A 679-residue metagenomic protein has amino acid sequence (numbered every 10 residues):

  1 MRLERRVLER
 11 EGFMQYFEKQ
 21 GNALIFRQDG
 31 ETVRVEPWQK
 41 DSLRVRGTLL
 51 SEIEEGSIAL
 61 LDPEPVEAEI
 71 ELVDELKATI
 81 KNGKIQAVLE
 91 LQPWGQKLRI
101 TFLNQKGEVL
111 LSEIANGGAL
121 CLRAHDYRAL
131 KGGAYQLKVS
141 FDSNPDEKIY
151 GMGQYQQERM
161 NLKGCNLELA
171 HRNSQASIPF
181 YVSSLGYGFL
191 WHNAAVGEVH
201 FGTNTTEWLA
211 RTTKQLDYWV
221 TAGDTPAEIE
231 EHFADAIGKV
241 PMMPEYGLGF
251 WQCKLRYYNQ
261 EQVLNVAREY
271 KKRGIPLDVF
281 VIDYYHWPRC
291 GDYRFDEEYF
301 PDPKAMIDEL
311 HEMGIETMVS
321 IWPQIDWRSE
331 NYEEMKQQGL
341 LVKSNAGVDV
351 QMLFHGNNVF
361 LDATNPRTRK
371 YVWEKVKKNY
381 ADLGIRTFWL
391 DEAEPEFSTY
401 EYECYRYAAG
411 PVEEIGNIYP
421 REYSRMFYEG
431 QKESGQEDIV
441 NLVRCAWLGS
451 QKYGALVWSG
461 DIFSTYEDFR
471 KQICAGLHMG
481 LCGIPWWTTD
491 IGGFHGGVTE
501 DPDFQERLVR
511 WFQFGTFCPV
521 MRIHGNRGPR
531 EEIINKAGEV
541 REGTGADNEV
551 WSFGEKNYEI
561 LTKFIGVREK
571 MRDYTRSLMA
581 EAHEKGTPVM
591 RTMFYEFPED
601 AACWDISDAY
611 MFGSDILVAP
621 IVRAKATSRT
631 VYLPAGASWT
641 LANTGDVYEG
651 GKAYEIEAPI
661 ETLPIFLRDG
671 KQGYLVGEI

Functional and structural regions predicted by a protein language model:
M1-G247, C253-L255, Q260-R268, V279 (+7 more regions): N-terminal accessory segment at the very beginning of proteins
V35, K84, F180, Y270 (+8 more regions): Conserved, mostly hydrophobic/aromatic
S42, Q86, R99, P179-F180 (+22 more regions): Beta-sheet entry/capping signal
V88-L89, Y284-W287, E298-L353, Y400 (+8 more regions): Active-site-proximal helices and loops of the catalytic beta/alpha 8
K106, Y428-I439, A446-W458, M479-T489 (+1 more regions): Catalytic core of carbohydrate-active enzymes
N193, Q252, V281-H286, I321-S329 (+7 more regions): Short, solvent-exposed turn/loop segments enriched in Gly/Ser/Thr/Pro and often Arg
D217-A222, G247-Q260, W287-P301, M352-W373 (+4 more regions): The substrate-binding groove and active-site-proximal loops of carbohydrate-active enzymes, especially glycoside
P241-Y405, Q451: Aromatic-lined carbohydrate-binding/catalytic grooves of carbohydrate-active enzymes
